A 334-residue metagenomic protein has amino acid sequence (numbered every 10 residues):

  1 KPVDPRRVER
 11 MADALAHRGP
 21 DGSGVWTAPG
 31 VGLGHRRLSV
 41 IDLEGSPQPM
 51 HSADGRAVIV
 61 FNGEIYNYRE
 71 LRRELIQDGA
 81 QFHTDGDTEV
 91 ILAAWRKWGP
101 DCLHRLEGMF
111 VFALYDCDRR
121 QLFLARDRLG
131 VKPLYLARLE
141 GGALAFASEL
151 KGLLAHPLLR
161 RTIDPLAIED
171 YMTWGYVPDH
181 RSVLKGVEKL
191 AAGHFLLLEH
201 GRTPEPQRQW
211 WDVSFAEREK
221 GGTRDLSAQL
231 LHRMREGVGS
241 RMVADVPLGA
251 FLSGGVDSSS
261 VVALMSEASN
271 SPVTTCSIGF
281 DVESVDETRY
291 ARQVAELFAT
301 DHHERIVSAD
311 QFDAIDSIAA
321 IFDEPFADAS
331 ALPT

Functional and structural regions predicted by a protein language model:
K1-E324: Cysteine-centered catalytic environments shared across enzyme families
P325, A329: Conserved aromatic-histidine-acidic binding/catalytic patches
S330-T334: Short, intrinsically disordered, charge-balanced linker/junction segments flanking boundaries in proteins
